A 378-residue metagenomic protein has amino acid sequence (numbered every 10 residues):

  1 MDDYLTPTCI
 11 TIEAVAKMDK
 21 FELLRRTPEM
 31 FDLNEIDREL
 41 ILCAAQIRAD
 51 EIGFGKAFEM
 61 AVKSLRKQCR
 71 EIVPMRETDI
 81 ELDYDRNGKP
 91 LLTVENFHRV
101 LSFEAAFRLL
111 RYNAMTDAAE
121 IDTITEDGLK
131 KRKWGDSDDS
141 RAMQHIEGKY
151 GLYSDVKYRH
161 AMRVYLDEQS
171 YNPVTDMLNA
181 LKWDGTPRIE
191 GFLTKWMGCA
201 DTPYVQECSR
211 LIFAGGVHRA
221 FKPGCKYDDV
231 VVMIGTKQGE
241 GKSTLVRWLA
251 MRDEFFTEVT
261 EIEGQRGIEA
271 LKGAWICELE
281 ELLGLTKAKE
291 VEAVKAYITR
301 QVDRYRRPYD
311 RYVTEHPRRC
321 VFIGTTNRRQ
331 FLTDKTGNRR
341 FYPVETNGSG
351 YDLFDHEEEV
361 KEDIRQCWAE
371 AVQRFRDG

Functional and structural regions predicted by a protein language model:
M1-R188, P203-E207: N-terminal nucleic-acid engagement/recognition segments and initiation subdomains in replication, restriction
F21, E39, S140, V156-H160 (+9 more regions): Non-catalytic, well-ordered alpha-helical scaffold segments
P28, V246, V294-K295: Short amphipathic alpha-helical segments and helix-helix/interface helices
D50, H218-P223, D303, R376: A generic secondary-structure boundary signal that marks alpha-helix termini
D122, N179, I234, I323 (+1 more regions): Residues in well-ordered beta-strands of folded domains
K149-Y150, V156-N172, K226-D229, E254-I298 (+1 more regions): Feature primarily recognizes SF3-like P-loop helicase cores of small DNA viruses
R163-I276: P-loop NTPase catalytic core of nucleic-acid-dependent motor ATPases
